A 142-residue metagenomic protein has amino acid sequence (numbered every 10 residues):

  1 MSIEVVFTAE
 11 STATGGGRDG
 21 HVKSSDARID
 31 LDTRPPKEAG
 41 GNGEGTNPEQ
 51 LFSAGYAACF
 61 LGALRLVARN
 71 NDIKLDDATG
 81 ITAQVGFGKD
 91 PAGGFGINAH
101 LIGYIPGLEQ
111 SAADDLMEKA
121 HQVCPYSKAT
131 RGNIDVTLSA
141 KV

Functional and structural regions predicted by a protein language model:
M1-A54, L61-V142: Extended beta-strand/beta-hairpin segments
